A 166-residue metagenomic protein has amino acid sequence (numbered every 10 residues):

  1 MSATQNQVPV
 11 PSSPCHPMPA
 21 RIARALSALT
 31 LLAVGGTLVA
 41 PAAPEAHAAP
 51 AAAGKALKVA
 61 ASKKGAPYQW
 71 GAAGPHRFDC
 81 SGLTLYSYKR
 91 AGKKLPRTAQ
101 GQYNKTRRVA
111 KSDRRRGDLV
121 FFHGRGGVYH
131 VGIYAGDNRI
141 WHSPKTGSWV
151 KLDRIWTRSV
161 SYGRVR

Functional and structural regions predicted by a protein language model:
S2-L26, T30, P41-A51, L57 (+2 more regions): Aromatic- and glycine-rich peptidoglycan recognition patches
V34-V39: Hydrophobic alpha-helical membrane-insertion segments, chiefly the h-region of N-terminal signal peptides
A66-R116: Catalytic cysteine-centered active-site loop
S87, V131-G132: Hydrophobic/aromatic ligand-binding patch that stacks against planar heteroaromatic rings of cofactors or nucleotides
D118, I133: Alpha-helical segment that forms one wall of the substrate-binding/catalytic cleft in peptidoglycan-active domains
